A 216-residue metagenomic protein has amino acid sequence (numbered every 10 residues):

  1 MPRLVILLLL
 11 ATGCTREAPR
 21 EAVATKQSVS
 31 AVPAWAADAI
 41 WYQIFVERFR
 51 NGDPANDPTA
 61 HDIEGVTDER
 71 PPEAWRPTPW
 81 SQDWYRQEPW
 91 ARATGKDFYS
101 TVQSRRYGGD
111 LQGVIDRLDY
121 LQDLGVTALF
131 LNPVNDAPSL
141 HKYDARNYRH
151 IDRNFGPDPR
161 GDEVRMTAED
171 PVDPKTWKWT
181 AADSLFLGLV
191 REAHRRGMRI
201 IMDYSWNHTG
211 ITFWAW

Functional and structural regions predicted by a protein language model:
M1-L7: Sec-dependent signal peptide recognition, specifically the positively charged N-region followed immediately by
P19-R199, N207-A215: N-terminal structural segment of carbohydrate-active enzymes
